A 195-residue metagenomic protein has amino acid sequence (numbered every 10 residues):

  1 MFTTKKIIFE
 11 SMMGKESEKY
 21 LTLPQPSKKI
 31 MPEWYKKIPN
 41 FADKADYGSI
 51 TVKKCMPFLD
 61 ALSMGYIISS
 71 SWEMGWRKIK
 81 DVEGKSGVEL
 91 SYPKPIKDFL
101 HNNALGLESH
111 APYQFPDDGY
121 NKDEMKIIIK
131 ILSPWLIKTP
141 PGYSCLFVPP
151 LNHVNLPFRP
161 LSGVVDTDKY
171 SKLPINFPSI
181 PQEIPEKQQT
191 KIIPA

Functional and structural regions predicted by a protein language model:
M1-S171, I184-A195: Non-catalytic terminal segments and appended small domains
Y170-I180: Aromatic sugar-binding surface patches on proteins that engage polysaccharides or sugar-phosphate polymers
